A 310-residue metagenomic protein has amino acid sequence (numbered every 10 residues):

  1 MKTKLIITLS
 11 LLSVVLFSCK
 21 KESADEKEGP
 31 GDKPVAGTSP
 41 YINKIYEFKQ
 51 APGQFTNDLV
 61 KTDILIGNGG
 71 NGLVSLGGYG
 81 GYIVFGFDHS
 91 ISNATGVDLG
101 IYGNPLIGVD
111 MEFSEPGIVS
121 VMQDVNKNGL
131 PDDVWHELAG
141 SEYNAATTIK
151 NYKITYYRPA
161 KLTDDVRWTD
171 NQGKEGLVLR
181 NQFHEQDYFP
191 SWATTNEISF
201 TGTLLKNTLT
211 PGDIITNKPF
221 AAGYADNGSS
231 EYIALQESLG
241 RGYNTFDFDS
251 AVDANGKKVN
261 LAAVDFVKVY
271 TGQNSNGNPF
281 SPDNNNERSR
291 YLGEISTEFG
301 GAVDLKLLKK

Functional and structural regions predicted by a protein language model:
M1-E26: Bacterial Sec-dependent N-terminal signal peptides
L9-S10, A36-S39, D132: Low-complexity, intrinsically disordered regions enriched in charged/polar residues
S23-E115, A139-K310: A domain-level signal for the mature, folded cores of soluble proteins
G117, V134-H136: Short beta-strand segments
S120-D124: Predominantly extracellular/luminal cell-surface or secreted proteins
V125-V134: Acidic, glycine-anchored loop motifs typical of Ca2+
